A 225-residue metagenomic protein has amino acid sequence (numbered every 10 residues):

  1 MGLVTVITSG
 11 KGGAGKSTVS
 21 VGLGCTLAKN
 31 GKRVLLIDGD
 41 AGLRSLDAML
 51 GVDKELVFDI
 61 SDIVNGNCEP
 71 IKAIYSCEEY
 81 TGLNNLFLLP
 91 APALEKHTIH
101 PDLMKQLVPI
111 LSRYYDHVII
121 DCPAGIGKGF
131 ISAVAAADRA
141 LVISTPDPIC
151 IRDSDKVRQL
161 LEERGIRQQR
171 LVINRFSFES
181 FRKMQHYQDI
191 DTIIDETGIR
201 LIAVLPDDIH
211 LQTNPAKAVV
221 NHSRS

Functional and structural regions predicted by a protein language model:
V4-E69, H117: Walker A/P-loop NTP-binding active-site region of P-loop NTPases, recognizing the glycine-rich GxxxxGKT/S
G39-R113, L211-N221: P-loop/Walker-type NTP enzyme "switch/lid" segment
A41-L43, L94-E95, D147-I149, F176-F181 (+1 more regions): Conserved nucleotide-binding/hydrolysis micro-motifs of P-loop NTPases
L111-G129: Glycine-rich phosphate-binding loop used to anchor ATP phosphates in small-molecule kinases, encompassing both
G127-P148: Inter-motif core of Ras-like GTPase G domains
R152-I166: Conserved C-terminal guanine-recognition region of P-loop GTPase G domains, centered on the G4
E163-S225: C-terminal lobe/tail of nucleotide-utilizing enzymes
